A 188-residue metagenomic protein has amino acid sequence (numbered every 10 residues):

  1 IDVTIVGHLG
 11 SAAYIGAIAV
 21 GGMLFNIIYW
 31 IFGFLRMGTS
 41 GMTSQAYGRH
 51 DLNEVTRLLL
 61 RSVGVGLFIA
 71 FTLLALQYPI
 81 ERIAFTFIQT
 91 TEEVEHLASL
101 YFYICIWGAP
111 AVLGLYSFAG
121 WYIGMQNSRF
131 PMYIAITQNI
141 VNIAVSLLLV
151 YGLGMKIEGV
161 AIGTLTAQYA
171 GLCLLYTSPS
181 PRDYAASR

Functional and structural regions predicted by a protein language model:
D2-V6, I18, T43-G48, V55 (+8 more regions): Hydrophobic/aromatic residues within transmembrane alpha-helices of membrane transport systems, especially the TMDs
V6-N26, E93-L97, I157-E158: Interfacial/gating helices of multi-pass transporter permease domains
I15-A75, V112-P131: Small-residue-rich hydrophobic transmembrane alpha-helices
A19-G22, G66, C105, A109 (+2 more regions): Residue-level recognition of transmembrane alpha-helices in multi-pass small-molecule transporters/permeases
T72-Y103: Short membrane-interface helical motifs at transmembrane helix boundaries in multi-pass membrane transporters
L74-R82, I143, L147, L172-Y176: Membrane-embedded alpha-helical segments of multi-pass transporters/permeases
N139-L172: Membrane-interface helix-loop junctions in multi-pass transport and translocation proteins
Y176-S187: Single conserved hydrophobic/aromatic residue that forms the stacking wall/gate of nucleotide- or nucleobase-binding
